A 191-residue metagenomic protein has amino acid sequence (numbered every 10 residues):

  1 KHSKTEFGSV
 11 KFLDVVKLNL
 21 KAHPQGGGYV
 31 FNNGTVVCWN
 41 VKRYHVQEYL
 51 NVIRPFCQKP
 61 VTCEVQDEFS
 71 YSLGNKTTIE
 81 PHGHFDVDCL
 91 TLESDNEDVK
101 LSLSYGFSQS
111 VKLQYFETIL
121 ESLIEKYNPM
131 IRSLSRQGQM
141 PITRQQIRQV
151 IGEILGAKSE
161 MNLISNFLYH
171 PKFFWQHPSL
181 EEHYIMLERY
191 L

Functional and structural regions predicted by a protein language model:
K1-N96: Short Lys/Arg-enriched alpha/beta "domain-start" segment
Y44-Q47, Q114, Q145, E181: Generic alpha-helical secondary structure signal
N51-Q58, T118-E125, N166: Short, intrinsically disordered, mixed-charge
I79-D98, I164-E181: A broadly tuned preference for mixed-charge, low-complexity surface segments
P81-Q145: Juxtamembrane/interface alpha-helical elements of multi-pass membrane proteins
I124-E125, I131-L191: Membrane-associated alpha-helical segments
